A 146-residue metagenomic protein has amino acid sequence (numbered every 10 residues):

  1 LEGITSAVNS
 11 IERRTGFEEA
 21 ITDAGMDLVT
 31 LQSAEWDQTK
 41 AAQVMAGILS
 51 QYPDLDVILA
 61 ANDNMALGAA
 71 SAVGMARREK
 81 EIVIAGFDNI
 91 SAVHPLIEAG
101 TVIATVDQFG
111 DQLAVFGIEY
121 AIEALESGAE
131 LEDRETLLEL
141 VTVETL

Functional and structural regions predicted by a protein language model:
L1, L31, A99-D111: Short beta-strand elements at the ligand-binding edges of bilobed clamshell
L1-T5, N9, E19, F109-L146: Hinge/cleft segment of the Venus flytrap/periplasmic-binding protein
V8-I11, E35, T39, A60 (+2 more regions): Soluble non-cytosolic domains of exported or imported proteins
R14-M26: Ligand-binding cleft/hinge of the Venus flytrap
F17, V29, A34-P95: Hydrophobic alpha-helical
A24, K80, G100-T101: Short, structured coil segments at secondary-structure junctions
D88-I103, V141-E144: Flexible loop/hinge segments that line or gate small-molecule binding clefts
